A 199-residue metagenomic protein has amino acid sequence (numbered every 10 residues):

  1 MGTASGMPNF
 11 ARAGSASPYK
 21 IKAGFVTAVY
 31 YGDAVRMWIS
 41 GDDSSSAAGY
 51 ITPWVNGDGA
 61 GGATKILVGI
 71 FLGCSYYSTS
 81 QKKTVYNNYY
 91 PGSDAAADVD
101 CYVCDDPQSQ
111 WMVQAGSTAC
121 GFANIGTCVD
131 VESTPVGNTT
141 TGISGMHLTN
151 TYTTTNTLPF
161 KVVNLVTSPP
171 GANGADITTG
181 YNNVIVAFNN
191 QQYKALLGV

Functional and structural regions predicted by a protein language model:
M1-V199: Surface-exposed, low-hydrophobicity beta-strand/loop segments enriched in small/polar/acidic residues
